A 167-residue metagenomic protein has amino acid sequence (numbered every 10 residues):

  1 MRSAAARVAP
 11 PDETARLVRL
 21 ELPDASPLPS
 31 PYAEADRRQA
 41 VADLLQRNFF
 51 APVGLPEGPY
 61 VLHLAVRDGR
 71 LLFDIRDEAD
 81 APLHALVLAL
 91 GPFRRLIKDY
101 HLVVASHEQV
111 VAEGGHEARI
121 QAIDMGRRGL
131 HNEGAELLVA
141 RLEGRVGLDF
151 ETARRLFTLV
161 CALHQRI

Functional and structural regions predicted by a protein language model:
M1-V61: Charge-rich, low-complexity N-terminal segments
P11-A25, F93-E117, Q121-R128, L137: Long, charge-dense
D12, D24, D36, D43 (+5 more regions): Acidic-enriched, low-complexity/disordered segments with a strong bias for Aspartate over Glutamate
P29, P59, D80, H84-V87 (+6 more regions): Generic preference for well-ordered secondary structure
Y32, F49-F50, F73, F93 (+2 more regions): Phenylalanine-focused residue identity feature
E57-A105: A surface-exposed, charged beta-strand/loop segment in the N-terminal or early-internal portion of soluble proteins
A112-I167: C-terminal charged interaction modules
